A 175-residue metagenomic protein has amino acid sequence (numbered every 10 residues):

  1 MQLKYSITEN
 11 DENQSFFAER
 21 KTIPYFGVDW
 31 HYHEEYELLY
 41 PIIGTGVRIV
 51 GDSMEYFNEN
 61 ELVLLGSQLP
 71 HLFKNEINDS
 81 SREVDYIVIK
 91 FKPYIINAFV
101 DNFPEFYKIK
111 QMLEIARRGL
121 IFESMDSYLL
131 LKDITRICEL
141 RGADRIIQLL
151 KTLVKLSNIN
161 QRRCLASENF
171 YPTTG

Functional and structural regions predicted by a protein language model:
M1-L62: Generic protein-terminus/edge-of-domain signal
S6-N10, P70-D133, N158-Q161: A hydrophobic/aromatic-rich effector-binding and dimerization subdomain of bacterial HTH-type transcriptional regulators
S15, E35, E83-D85, I146: A structure-centric signal for secondary-structure junctions around beta-strands
G27, I49, A98, C138-R141: Generic anion/oxyanion-binding catalytic loop in active/binding sites
F57-K74: Conserved metal-binding segment of the jelly-roll/cupin
L120, C138-G175: Short, Lys/Arg-enriched, Trp-marked, Pro/Gly-tolerant hinge/linker segments that flank
